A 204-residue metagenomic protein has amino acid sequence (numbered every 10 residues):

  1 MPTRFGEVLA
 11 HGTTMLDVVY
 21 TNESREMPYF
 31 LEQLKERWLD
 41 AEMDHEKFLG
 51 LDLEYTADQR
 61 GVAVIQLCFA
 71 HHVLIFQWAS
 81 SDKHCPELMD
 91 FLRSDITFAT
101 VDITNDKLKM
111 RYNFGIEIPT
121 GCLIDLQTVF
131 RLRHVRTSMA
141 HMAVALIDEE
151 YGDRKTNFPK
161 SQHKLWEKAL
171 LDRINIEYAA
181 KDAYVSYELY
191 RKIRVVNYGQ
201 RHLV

Functional and structural regions predicted by a protein language model:
M1-L49, S81, L126, V195-V204: N-terminal accessory regions of nucleic-acid-interacting proteins
F48-R60: Short acidic, Gly/Ser-rich segments with clustered Asp/Glu that frequently serve as metal-coordination loops in enzyme
D58-V73: A short alpha/beta connector and helix-capping loop motif
H72-L92, I96: Nucleic-acid-processing active sites and adjacent nucleic-acid-binding tracks, predominantly divalent metal-dependent
I96-I103: Acidic beta-strand-to-loop metal/phosphate-binding motif
N113-L123: A short alpha->loop->secondary-structure connector
I124-D148: Short alpha-helix plus adjacent loop in nuclease-associated cores
V144-V204: Acidic, Mg2+-coordinating catalytic module of metal-dependent nucleases/exonucleases that use a two-metal-ion mechanism
